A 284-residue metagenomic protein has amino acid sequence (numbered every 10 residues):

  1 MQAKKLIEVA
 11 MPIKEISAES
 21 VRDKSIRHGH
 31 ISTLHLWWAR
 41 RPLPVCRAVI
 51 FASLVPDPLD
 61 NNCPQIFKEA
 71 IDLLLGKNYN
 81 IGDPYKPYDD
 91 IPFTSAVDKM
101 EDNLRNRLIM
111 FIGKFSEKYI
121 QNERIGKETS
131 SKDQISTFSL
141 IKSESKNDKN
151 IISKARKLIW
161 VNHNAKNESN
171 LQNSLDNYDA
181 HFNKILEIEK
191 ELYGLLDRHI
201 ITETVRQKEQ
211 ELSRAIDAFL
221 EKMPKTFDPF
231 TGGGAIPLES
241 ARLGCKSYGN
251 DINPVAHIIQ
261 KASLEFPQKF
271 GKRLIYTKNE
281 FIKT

Functional and structural regions predicted by a protein language model:
M1-T284: S-adenosyl-L-methionine-dependent nucleic acid methyltransferase catalytic domains
